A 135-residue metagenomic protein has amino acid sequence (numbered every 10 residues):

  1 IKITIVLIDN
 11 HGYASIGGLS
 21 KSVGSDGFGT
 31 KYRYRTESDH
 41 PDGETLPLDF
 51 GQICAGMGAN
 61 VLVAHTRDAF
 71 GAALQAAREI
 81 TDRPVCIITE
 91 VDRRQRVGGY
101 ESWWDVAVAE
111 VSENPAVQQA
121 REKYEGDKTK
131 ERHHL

Functional and structural regions predicted by a protein language model:
I1-L135: Thiamine diphosphate
